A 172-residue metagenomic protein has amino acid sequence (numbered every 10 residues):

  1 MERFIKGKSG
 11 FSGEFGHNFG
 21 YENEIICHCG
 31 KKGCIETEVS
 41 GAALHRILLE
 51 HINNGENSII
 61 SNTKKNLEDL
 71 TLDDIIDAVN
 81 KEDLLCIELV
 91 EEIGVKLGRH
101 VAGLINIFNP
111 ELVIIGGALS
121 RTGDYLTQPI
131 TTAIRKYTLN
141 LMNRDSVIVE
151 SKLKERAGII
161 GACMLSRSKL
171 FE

Functional and structural regions predicted by a protein language model:
M1-E14: Short, charged low-complexity linear segments at domain edges
F4, E22-I26, K31-E172: ATP-binding/phosphotransfer module of carbohydrate and carboxylate kinases, centering on a glycine-rich
F11-N23: A short, polar/charged loop-to-alpha-helix boundary motif
